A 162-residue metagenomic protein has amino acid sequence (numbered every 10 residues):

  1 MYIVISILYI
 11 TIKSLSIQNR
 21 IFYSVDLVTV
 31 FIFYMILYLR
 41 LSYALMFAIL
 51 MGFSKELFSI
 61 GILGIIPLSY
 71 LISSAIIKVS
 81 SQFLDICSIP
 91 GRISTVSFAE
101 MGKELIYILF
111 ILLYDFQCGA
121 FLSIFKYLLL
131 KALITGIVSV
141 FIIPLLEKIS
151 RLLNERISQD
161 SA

Functional and structural regions predicted by a protein language model:
M1-A162: Terminal, non-globular segments
